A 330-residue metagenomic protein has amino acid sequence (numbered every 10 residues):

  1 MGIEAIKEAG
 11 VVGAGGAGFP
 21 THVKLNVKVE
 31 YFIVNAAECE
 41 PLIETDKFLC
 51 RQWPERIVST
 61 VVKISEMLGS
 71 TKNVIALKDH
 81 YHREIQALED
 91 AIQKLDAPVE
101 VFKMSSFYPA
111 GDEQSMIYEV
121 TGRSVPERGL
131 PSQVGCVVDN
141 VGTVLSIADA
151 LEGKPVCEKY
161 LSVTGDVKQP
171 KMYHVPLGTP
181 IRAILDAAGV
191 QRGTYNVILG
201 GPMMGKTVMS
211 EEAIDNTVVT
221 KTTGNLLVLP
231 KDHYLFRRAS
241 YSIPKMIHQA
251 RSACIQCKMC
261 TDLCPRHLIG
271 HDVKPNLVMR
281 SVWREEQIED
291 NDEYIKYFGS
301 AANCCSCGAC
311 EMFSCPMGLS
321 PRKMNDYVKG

Functional and structural regions predicted by a protein language model:
M1-D96, F102-E119, H248, N291-G330: Iron-sulfur-cluster electron-transfer modules
M1-G10, S162-V167, S240-P244: Short, hydrophobic/aliphatic alpha-helical segments
A5, A9-G13, I64-L68, A91-L95 (+8 more regions): Change "in soluble alpha/beta enzymes" to "in soluble alpha/beta proteins
F19, E38-C39, Y108, K168 (+3 more regions): Short, glycine-/Ser/Thr-/acidic-enriched flexible segments
T71-V74, D79-I181, A187-R192, L199-G201: Hydrophobic alpha-helical positions that pack around
K78-H82, Y195-T220: Short acidic beta-strand-loop surface patches of small beta-rich interaction domains
Y108-V138, S210-S242: Active-site loop ensemble at the mouth of alpha/beta enzyme cores that anchors a bound cofactor
L229-R251, T261, H267-G330: Ferredoxin-type iron-sulfur electron-transfer modules in oxidoreductases and energy-metabolism complexes
